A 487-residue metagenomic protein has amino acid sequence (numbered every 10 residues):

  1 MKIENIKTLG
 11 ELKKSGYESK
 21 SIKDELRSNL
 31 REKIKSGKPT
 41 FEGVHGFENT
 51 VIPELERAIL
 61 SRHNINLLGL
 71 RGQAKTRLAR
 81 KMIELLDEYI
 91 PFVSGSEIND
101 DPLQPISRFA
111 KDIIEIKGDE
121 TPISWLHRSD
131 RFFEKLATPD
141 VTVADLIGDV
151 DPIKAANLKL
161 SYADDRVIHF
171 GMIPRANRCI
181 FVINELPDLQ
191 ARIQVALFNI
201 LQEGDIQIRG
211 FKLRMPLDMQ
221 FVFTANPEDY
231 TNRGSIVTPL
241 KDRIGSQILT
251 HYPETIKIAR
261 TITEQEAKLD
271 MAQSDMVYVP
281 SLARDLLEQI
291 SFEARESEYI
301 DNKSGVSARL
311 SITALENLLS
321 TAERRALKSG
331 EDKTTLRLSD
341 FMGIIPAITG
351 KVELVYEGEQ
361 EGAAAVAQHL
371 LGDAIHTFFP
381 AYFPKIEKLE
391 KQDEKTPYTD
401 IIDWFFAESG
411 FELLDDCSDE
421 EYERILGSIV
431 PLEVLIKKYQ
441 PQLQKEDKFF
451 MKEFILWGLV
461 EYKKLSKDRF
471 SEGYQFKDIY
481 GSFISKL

Functional and structural regions predicted by a protein language model:
K2-K257, K268-D285, E298-K303, F383-L487: Conserved ASCE/P-loop NTPase catalytic core
A58-S61, E84-E88, E203, E293 (+4 more regions): Amphipathic alpha-helical interaction surfaces
T263, L287-S291: Short alpha-helical scaffolding segments that buttress acidic/His motifs in well-ordered protein cores
Q273-P280, E293-L370: C-terminal helical "lid" subdomain and adjoining coupling/linker elements of P-loop NTPases
T335-E423: Extended alpha-helical coiled-coil/bundle linker/stalk regions that scaffold oligomerization and domain organization
